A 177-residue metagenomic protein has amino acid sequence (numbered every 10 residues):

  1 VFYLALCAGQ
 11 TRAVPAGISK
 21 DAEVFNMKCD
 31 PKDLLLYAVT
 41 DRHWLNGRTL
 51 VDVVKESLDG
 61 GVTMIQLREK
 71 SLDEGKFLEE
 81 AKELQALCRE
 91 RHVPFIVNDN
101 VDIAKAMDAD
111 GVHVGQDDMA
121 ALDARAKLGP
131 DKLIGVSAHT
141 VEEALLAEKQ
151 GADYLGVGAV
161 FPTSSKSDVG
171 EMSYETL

Functional and structural regions predicted by a protein language model:
Y3-L4: Short hydrophobic targeting helices and cationic amphipathic motifs that mediate membrane/organellar targeting
Q10, G17-E23: Charged/polar low-complexity intrinsically disordered segments
E23-A121, A126-A152, V169-M172: Conserved N-terminal beta1-alpha1 strand-loop-helix module at the mouth
Y154-L177: Active-site/ligand-binding-proximal alpha/beta "capping" segment
